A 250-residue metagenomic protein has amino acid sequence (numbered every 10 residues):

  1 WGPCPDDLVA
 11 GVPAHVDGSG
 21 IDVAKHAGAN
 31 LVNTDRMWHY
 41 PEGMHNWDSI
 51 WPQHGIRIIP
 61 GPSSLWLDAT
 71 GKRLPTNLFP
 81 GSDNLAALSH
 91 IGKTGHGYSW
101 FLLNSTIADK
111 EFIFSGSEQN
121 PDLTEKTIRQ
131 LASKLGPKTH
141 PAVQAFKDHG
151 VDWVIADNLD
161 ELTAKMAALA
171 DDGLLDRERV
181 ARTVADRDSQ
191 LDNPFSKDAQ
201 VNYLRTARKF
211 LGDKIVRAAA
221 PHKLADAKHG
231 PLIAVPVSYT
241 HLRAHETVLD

Functional and structural regions predicted by a protein language model:
W1-W47: Glycine-rich loop(s) and the adjacent beta-strand/alpha-helix scaffold that form part
A27-R36, R73-P75, L175-A181: Acidic/polar loop patches that form or flank catalytic/metal-binding clefts of enzymes that bind anionic ligands
G55-I59, L242: Short loop/turn motifs at secondary-structure junctions and domain boundaries
I59-G81: Phosphate/diphosphate-binding loops
L74-N77, L85, K110-F112: Short helix/loop capping segments that flank catalytic or ligand/cofactor-binding pockets
F79-H96: Short, surface-exposed, low-complexity cationic segments
H96-S238: Helix-rich C-terminal "cap"/substrate-channel and partner-interaction subdomain that packs against the flavin-binding
H241, E246-D250: Single conserved hydrophobic/aromatic residue that forms the stacking wall/gate of nucleotide- or nucleobase-binding
